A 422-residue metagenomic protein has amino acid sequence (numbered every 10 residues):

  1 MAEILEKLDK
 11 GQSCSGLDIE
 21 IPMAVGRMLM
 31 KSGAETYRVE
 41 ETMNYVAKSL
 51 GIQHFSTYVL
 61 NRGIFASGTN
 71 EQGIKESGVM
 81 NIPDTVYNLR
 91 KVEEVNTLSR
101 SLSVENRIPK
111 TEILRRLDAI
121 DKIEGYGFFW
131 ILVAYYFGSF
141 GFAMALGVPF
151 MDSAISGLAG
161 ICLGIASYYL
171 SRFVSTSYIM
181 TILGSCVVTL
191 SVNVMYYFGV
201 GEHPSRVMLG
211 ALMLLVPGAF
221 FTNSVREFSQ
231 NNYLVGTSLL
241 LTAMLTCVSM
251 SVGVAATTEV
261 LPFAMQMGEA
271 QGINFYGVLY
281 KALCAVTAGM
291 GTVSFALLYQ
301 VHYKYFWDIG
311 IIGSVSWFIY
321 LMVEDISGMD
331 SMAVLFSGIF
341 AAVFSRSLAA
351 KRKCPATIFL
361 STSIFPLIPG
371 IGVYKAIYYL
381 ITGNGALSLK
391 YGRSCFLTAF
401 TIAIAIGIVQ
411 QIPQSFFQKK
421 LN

Functional and structural regions predicted by a protein language model:
M1-E112, A119: Soluble N-terminal domains of membrane-associated systems
K31, V207-L212, N223-V248, L321-N422: C-terminal transmembrane helix-loop-helix hairpin of multi-pass membrane proteins
K110-I123, Y136-V148, L163-T176, F263-Y276 (+3 more regions): Short juxtamembrane and helix-loop transition motifs at transmembrane-helix boundaries in membrane proteins
G125-N223, L297-L298, Y303: Core alpha-helical transmembrane segments of integral membrane proteins
F129-V133, S153-L158, I179-L183, L240 (+8 more regions): Hydrophobic alpha-helical transmembrane segments
G141-L146, C162-S171, V187, S191-G199 (+7 more regions): Alpha-helical membrane-inserting segments
A143-A159, H203-P217, Q271-T287, S327-I339 (+1 more regions): Structural signature of hydrophobic alpha-helical transmembrane segments
F198-P204, L261-G277, Y379-Y391: Membrane-interface helix termini and inter-helical loops of multi-pass transporters
